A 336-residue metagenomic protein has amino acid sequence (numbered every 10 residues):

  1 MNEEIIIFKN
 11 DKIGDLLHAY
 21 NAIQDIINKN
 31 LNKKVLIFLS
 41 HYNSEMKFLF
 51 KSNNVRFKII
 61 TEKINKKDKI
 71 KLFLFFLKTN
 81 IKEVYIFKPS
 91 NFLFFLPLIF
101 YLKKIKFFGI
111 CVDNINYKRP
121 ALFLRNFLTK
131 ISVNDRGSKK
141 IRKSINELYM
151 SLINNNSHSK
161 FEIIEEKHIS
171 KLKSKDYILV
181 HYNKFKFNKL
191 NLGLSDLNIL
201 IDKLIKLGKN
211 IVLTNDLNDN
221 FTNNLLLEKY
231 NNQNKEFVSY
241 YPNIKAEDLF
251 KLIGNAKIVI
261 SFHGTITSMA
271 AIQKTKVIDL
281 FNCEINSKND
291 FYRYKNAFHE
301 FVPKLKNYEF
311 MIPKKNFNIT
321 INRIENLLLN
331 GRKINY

Functional and structural regions predicted by a protein language model:
E4-V133, D248, A256: Active-site and donor-binding regions of nucleotide-sugar-utilizing enzymes
I7, E166-T222, C283: Active-site donor-nucleotide binding/catalytic segment of nucleotide-sugar enzymes
Y42-F48, N188, N218-L225, K288-N289: Short, charged/polar "capping" segments at the starts of alpha-helices and the immediately preceding loops
F57-T61, S239-Y241, E309-K314: Short acidic-hydrophobic, aromatic-tinged amphipathic segments that line or gate anion-handling sites
K58, Y85, K106-F108, V212 (+3 more regions): Hydrophobic/aromatic beta-strand patches that form the interior of the parallel beta-sheet core in alpha/beta enzyme
K67-K71, D196-N282: Donor-binding and catalytic core of enzymes assembling or modifying cell-surface/extracellular glycoconjugates
F107-L190: Mid-sequence helix-capping/hinge segment at a functional interface
D113-N126, S268-Y336: Nucleotide-sugar donor-binding patch of glycosyltransferase catalytic domains
